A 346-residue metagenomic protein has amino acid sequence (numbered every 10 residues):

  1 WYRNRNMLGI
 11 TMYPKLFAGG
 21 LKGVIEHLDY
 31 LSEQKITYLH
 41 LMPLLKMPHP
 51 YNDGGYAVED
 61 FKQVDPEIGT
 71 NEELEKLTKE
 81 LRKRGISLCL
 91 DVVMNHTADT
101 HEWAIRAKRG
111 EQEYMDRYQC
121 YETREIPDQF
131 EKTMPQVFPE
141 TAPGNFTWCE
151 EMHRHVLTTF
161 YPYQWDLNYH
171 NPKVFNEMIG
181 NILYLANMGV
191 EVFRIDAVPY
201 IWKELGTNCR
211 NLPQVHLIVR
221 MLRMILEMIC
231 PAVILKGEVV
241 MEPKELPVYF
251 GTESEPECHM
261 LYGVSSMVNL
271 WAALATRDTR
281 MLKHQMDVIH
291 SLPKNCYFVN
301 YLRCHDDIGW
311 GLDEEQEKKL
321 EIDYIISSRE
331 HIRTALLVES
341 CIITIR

Functional and structural regions predicted by a protein language model:
W1-R346: Active-site and adjacent substrate-binding regions of carbohydrate-active enzymes
